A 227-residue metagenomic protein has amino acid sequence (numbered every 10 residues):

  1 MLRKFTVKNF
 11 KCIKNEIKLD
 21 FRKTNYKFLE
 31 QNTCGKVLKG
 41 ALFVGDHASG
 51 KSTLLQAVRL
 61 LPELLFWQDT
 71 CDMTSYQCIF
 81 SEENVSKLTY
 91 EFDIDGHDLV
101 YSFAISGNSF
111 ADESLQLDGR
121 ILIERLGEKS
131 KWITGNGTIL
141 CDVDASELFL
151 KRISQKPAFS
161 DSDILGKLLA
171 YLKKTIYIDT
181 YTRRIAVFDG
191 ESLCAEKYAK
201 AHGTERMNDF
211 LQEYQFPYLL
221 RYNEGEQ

Functional and structural regions predicted by a protein language model:
M1-R59: Pre-Walker A-like glycine/lysine-rich segment at the N-terminus of P-loop NTPase domains
F5, S86-E91, F110-L117, G225-Q227: Short polybasic amphipathic segments
K8-K11, D93-H97, D118: Short strand-coil-strand connectors
K14-E16, D98-V100, I121: Short, mixed charged/polar active-site loops that provide acid/base catalysis or chelate metal/phosphate cofactors
K23, H47, F92-G96, I105-G107 (+1 more regions): Short, flexible loop/turn elements at secondary-structure junctions
K36, A41-L42, L55-N108: Conserved P-loop NTP-binding catalytic core
K39-A48, K200, L219-Q227: Conserved ABC ATPase signature
S102-R221: Electropositive, glycine-dotted interaction segments that contact anionic polymers or phosphate-rich ligands
